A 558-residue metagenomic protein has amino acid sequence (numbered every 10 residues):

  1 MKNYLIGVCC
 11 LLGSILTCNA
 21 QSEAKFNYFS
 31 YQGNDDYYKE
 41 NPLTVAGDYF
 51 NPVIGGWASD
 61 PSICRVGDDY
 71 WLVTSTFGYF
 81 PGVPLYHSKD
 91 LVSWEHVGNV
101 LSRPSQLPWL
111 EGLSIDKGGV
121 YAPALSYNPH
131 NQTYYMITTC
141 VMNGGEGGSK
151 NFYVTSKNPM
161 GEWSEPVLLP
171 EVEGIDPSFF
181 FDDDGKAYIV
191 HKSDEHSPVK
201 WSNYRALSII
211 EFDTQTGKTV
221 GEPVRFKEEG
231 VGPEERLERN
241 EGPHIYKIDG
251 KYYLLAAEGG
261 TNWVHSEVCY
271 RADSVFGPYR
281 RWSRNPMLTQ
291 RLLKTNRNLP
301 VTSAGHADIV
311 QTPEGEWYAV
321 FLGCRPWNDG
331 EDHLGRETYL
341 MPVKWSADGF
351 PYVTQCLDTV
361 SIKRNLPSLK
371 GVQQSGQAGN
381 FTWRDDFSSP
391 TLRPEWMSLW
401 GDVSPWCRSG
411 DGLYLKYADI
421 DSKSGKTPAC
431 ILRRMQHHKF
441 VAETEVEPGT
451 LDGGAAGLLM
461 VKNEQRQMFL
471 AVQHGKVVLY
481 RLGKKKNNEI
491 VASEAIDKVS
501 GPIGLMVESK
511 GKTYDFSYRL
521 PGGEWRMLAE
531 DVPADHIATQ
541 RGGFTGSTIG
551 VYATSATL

Functional and structural regions predicted by a protein language model:
M1-S22: Bacterial Sec-dependent N-terminal signal peptides
Q21-L558: Carbohydrate-active catalytic/glycan-binding domains of CAZyme proteins, especially the secreted or lumenal ectodomains
